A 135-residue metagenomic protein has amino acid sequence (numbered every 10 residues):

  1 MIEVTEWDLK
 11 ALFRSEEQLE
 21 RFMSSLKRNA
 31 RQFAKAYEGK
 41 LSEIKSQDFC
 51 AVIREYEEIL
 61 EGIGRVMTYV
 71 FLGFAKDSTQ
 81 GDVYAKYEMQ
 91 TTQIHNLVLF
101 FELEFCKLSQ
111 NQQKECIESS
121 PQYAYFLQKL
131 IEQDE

Functional and structural regions predicted by a protein language model:
M1-E135: A well-structured
